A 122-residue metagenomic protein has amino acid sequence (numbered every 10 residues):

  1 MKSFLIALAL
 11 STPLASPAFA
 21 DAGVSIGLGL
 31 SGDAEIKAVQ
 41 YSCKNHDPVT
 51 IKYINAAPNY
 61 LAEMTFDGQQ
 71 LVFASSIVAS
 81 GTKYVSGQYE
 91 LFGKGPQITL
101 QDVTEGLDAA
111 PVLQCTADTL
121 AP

Functional and structural regions predicted by a protein language model:
M1-F4: Positively charged n-region of N-terminal signal peptides that target proteins for export
A7-A15: Bacterial N-terminal signal peptides
S16-A20: Sec/Tat signal peptide C-region and signal peptidase I cleavage site
D21-Q70, D118-A121: N-terminal secretory signal peptides
P48-Y53, Y89-G95: Broad, structure-driven detector of short, well-ordered beta-strand segments within folded domains
F66-E90: Acidic, aromatic-enriched beta-alpha/helix-loop junctions
G93-P122: C-terminal partner/receptor-binding element of secreted or periplasmic proteins
